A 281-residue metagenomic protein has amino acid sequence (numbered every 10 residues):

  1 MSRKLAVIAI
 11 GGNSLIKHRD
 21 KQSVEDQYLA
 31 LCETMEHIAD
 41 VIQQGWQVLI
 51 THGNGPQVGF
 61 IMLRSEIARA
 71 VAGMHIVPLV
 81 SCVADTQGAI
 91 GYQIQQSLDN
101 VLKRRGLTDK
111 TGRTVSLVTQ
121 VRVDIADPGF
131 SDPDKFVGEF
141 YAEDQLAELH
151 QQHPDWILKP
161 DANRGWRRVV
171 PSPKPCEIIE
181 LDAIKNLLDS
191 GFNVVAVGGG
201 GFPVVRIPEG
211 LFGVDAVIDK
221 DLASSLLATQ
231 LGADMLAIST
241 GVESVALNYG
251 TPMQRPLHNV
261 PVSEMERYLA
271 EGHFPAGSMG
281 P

Functional and structural regions predicted by a protein language model:
M1-L49, I61-E66, N186-S190: N-terminal glycine-/serine-/threonine-rich phosphate-binding loop
V7-A9, Q47-F60, R113-V118, V194-V197 (+1 more regions): Short beta-strand segments at enzyme active-site cores
G12-K21, P160-R167, S263-L269: Gly-rich Lys/Arg/Thr-decorated short loops/hinges at beta-loop-alpha junctions or inter-strand turns that position
H18-Q22, R206-G210, G250-T251: Short acidic, glycine/proline-rich loop/turn micro-motifs
L29-A39, P78-Q96, V101-T108, P171-L188 (+2 more regions): Polyanion-binding loop/helix "lid" in catalytic or ligand-binding cores
G55-V71, G250-P252: Glycine-rich loop at the start of a catalytic domain that most often binds anionic cofactors/ligands
A68-V194: Ligand-binding beta-strand-loop-alpha-helix segment within the catalytic cores of soluble metabolic enzymes
G201, V205, L231-Y249: Glycine-rich phosphate/pyrophosphate-binding loops and their adjacent beta-strand/loop elements at enzyme active sites
